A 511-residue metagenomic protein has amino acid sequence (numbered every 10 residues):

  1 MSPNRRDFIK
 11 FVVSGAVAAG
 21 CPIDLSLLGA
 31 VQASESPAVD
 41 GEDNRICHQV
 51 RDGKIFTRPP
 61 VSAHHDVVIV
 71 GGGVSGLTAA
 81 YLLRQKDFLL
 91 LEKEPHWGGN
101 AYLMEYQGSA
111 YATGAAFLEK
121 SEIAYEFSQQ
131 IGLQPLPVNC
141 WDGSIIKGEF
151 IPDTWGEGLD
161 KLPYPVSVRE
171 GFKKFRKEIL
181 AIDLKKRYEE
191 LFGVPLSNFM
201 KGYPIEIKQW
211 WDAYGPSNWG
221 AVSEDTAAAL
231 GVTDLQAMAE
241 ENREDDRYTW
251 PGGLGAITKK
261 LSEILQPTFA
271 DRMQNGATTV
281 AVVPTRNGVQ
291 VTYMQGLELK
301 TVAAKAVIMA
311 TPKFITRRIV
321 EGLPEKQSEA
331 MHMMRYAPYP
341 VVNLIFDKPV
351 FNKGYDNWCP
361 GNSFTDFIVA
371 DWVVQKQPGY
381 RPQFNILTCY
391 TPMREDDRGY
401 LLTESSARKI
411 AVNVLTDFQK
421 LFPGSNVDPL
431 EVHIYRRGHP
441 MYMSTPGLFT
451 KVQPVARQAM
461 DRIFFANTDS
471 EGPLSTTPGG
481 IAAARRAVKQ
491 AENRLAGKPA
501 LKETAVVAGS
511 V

Functional and structural regions predicted by a protein language model:
S2-H65: Extreme N-terminal leader/targeting segments of oxidoreductases
S34-I55, D356-W358, V369-V511: Conserved flavin/dinucleotide-binding core of flavoenzymes
V61, N275-L387, L421: Mid-domain catalytic core of redox enzymes that form a hydrophobic substrate pocket/lid adjacent to a catalytic redox
V67-L89: N-terminal Rossmann-like FAD-binding beta1-loop-alpha1 element of flavoenzymes
R84-M104: Glycine-rich FAD pyrophosphate-binding loop
S109-V138: Conserved FAD-binding subdomain of flavin-dependent enzymes
Y125, Q134-A227: Mobile amphipathic helical/loop "lid" adjacent to a hydrophobic cofactor/ligand pocket
D183-A281, G288: Active-site/ligand-binding neighborhood in enzyme catalytic cores
